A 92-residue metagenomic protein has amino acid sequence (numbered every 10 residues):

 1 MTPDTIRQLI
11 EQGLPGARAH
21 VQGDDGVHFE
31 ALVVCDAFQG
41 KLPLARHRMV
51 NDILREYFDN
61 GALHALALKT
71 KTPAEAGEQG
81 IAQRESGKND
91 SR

Functional and structural regions predicted by a protein language model:
M1-R92: N-terminal, polar/charged subdomain of small-to-medium soluble alpha/beta proteins
